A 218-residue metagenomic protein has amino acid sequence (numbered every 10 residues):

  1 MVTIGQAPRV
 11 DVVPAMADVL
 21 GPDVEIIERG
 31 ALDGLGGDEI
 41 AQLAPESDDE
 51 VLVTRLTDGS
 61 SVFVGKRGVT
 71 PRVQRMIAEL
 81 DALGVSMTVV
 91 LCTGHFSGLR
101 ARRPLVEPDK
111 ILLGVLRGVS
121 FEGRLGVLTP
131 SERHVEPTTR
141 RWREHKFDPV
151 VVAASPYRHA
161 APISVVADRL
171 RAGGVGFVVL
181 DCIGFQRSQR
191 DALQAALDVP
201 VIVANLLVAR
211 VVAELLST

Functional and structural regions predicted by a protein language model:
M1-V64, T129-H159: N-terminal glycine-rich anion-binding loop in soluble enzyme alpha/beta folds
D11-V13, G98-A101, P137-T138, Q189-D191 (+1 more regions): Short glycine-/acidic-enriched loop or helix-start segments at secondary-structure transitions that form or flank
G21, E28-G37, V69-I77, D109-R133: A short, flexible N-terminal coil/short beta segment enriched in small residues
F63-P108, V179-Q186, R190: N-terminal glycine-rich phosphate/adenylate-binding segment common to multiple enzyme folds
S86-V90, P162-V166, G173-L197, A204-V212: Hydrophobic alpha-helical
V90-G94, A101-V135, R140-E144, D148-P149 (+1 more regions): Conserved mixed alpha/beta catalytic, RNA-binding, or beta-rich assembly cores of soluble enzyme, regulatory
S97-L112, A192-L206: Short acidic, glycine/proline-enriched helix-loop-strand junctions
F121-E122, R158, V201-T218: Short, flexible loop segments at boundaries between secondary-structure elements
